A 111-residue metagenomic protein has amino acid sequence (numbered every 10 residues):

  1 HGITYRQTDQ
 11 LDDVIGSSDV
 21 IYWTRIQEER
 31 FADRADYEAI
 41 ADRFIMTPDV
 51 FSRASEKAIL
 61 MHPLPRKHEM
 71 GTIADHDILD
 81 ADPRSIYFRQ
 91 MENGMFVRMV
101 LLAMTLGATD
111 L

Functional and structural regions predicted by a protein language model:
H1-D80, R84: Rossmann-like adenosine-cofactor binding region
D80-L111: C-terminal helix-to-coil terminal segments
